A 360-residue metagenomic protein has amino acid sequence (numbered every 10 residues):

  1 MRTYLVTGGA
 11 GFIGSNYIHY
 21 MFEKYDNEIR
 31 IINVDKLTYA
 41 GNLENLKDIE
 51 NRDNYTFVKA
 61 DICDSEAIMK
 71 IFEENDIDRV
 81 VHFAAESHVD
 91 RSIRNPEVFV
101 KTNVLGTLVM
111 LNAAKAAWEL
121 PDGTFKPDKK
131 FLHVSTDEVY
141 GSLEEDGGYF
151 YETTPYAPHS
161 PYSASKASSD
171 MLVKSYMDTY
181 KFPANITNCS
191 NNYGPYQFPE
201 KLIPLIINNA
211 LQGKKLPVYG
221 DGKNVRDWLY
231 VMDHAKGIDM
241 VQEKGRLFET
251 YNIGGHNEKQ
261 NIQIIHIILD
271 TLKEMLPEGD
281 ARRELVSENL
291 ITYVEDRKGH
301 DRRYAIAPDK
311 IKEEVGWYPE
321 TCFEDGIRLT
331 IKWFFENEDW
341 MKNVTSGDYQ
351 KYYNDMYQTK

Functional and structural regions predicted by a protein language model:
M1-N192, Q242, T271, N337 (+1 more regions): N-terminal Rossmann-like NAD(P)+-binding domain of SDR-like oxidoreductases, especially those catalyzing
G8, S163-A164, Q197, W228 (+1 more regions): Residue-level marker of alpha-helix boundaries and capping positions
N16, E44, K70, R91-R94 (+5 more regions): Generic recognition of short, well-ordered alpha-helical segments
N16-Y20, K24, I31, A60-C63 (+3 more regions): C-terminal substrate-binding subdomain of Rossmann-fold SDR/epimerase-dehydratase oxidoreductases
I49, D146, P199-I207: A glycine/serine/threonine-rich, flexible loop-to-helix segment that serves as the NAD(P) cofactor-binding "lid"
A67, V98, L105, F198-L202 (+2 more regions): Residue-level recognition of oxygen-bearing side chains
T107, D170, L202-I203, Y304-A305: Generic non-transmembrane alpha-helix signal with a bias for helix starts/N-cap capping motifs
